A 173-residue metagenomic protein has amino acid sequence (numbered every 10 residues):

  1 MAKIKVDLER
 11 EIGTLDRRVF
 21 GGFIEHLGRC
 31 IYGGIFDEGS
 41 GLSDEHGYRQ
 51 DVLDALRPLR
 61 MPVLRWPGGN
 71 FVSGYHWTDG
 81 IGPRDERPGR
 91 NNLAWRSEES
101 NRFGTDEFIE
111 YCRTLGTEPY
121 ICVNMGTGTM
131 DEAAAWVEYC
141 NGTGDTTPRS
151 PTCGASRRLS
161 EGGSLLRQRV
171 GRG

Functional and structural regions predicted by a protein language model:
M1-G173: Non-catalytic accessory regions flanking glycosidase/transglycosidase catalytic cores in CAZymes
